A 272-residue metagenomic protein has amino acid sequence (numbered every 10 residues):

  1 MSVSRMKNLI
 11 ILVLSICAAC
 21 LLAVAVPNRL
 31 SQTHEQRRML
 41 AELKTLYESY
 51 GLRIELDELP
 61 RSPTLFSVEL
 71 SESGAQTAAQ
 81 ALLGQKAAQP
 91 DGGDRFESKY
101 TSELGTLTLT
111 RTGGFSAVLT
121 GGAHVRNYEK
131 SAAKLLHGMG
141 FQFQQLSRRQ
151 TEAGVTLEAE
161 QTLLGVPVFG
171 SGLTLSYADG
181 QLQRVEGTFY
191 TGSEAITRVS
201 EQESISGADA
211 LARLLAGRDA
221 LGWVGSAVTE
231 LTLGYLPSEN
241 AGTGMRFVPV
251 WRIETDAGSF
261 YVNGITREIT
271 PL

Functional and structural regions predicted by a protein language model:
M1-S147, E158-Q161, G165: Preferential activation on post-signal-peptide N-terminal prodomains/segments of secreted or lumenal proteins
E103-R111, L173-Y177, L231, F260-V262: Broad, structure-driven detector of short, well-ordered beta-strand segments within folded domains
L104, V168, T255-A257: Glycine-centered tight beta-turn/hairpin loop motif at sheet-sheet or coil-to-beta transitions
T112, T162-L164, G180, L236-S238 (+1 more regions): Generic structural motif
F115-A227: Long, charged/polar, surface-exposed segments that mediate recognition or autoinhibition
E194-L272: Extracytoplasmic/luminal low-complexity segments enriched in Pro/Gly and acidic/polar residues that act as flexible
